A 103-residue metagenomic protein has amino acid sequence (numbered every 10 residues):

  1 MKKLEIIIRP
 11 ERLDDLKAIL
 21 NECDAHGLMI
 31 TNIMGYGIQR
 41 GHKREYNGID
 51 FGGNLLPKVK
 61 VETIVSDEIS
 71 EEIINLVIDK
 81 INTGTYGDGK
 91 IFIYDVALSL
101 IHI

Functional and structural regions predicted by a protein language model:
M1, N54-K58, T85-Y86: Short glycine-enriched loop/turn motifs at secondary-structure junctions
K2-R40: N-terminal first-folded block
A18-N21, I73-K80: Short amphipathic alpha-helices in soluble, non-transmembrane regions that often serve as interface/regulatory elements
L28-T31, T83-Y94: Conserved short beta-strand edge segments in small beta-sheet-based binding/regulatory domains
I38-G48: N-terminal beta-loop-helix "entrance" segment that forms/cooperates in small-molecule cofactor or anionic ligand
Y46-S66: Short, structured active-site "lid" loops
I101-I103: Conserved small/polar residues in nucleotide/adenosyl-binding loops
